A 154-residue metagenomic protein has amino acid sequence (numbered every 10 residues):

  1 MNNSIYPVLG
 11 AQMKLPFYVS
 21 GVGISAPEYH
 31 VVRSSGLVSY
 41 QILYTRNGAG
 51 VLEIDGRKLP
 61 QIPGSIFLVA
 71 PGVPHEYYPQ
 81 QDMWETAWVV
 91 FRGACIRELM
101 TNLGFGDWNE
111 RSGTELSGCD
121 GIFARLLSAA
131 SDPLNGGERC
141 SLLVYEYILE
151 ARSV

Functional and structural regions predicted by a protein language model:
M1-S65, Q81, L103-E110: Generic protein-terminus/edge-of-domain signal
V22-S25, T45, V89-A94, E150: Generic beta-structure capping elements
E28, V73, S153: Flexible, active-site-proximal loop/turn residues at the rims of small-molecule/cofactor binding pockets and catalytic
G50, H75, L149: Active-site micro-motifs of SAM-dependent methyltransferase domains
K58, G72-C95: Ligand-binding loop in jelly-roll beta-barrel domains
E98-V154: Amphipathic alpha-helical segments enriched in hydrophobic/aromatic residues interleaved with Lys/Arg
